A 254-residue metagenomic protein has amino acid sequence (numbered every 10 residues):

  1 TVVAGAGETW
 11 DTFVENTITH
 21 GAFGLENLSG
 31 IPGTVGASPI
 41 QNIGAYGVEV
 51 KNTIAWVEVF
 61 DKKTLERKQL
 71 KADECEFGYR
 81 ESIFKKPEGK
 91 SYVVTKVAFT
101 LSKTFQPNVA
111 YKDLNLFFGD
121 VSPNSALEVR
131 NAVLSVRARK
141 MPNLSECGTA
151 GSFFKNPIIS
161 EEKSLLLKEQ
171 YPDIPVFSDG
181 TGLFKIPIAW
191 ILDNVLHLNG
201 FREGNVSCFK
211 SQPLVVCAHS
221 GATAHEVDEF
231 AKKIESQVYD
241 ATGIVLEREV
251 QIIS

Functional and structural regions predicted by a protein language model:
T1-T64: Anion-binding (especially nucleotide phosphate/pyrophosphate-binding) glycine-rich loop and adjoining beta-alpha core
T17, V238, T242: Hydrophobic pocket-lining residues that define ligand/cofactor binding sites across diverse proteins
R67-H225, A241-S254: Phosphate/pyrophosphate- and phosphate-bearing ligand-binding catalytic cores of soluble enzymes
